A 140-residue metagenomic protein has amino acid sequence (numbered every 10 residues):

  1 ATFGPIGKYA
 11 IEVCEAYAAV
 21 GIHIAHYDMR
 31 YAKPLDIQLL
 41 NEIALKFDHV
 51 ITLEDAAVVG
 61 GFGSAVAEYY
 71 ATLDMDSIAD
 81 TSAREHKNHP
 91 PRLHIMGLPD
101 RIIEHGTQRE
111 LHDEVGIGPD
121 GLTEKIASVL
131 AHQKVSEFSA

Functional and structural regions predicted by a protein language model:
A1-A140: Thiamine diphosphate
